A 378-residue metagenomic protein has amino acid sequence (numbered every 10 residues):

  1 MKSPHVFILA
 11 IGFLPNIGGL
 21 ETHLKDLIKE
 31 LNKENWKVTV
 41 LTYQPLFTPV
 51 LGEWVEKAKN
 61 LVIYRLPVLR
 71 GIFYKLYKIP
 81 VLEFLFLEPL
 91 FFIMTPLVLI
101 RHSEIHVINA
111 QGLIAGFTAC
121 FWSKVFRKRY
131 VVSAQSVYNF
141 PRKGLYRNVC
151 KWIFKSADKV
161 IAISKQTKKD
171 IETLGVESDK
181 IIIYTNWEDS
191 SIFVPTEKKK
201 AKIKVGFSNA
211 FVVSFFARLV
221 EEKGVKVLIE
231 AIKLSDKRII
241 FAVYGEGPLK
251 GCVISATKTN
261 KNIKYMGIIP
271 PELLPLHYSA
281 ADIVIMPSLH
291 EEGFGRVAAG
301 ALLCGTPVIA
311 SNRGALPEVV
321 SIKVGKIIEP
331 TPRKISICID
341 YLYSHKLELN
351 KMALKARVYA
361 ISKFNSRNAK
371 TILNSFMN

Functional and structural regions predicted by a protein language model:
F7-L9, F207-K223, I229-K233, A242 (+1 more regions): Conserved donor-binding/catalytic core segment of Leloir-type glycosyltransferases
A10-I17, E30-E83, Q166, G247: N-terminal strand-loop element at the rim of the active site of nucleotide-sugar-dependent glycosyltransferases
T42, R147, K151-T196, K264-Y265: Donor nucleotide-sugar binding/catalytic pocket of nucleotide-sugar-dependent glycosyltransferases
A110-A115: Short His-centered aromatic/hydrophobic patch
C252-I269: Nucleotide-activated donor-binding/catalytic signature segment of Leloir-type glycosyltransferases, i.e., the conserved
I268-I269, L276-A281: Short alpha-helical donor nucleotide-sugar binding micro-motif in glycosyltransferases
I283, P307-A310: Short hydrophobic beta-strand element within catalytic cores of glycosyltransferases and related nucleotide-activated
I322-R333, Y341-K346: Conserved acidic donor-binding segment of nucleotide-sugar-dependent glycosyltransferases
